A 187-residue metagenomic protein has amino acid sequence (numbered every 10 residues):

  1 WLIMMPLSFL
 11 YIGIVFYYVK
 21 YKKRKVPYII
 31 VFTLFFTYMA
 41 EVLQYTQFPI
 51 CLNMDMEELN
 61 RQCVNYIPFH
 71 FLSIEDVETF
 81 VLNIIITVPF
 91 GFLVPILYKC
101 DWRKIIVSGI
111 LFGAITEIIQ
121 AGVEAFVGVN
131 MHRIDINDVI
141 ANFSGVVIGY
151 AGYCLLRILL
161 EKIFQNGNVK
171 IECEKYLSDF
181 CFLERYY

Functional and structural regions predicted by a protein language model:
W1-H132, V147-Y187: Bulky hydrophobic segments
R133-S144: Individual transmembrane alpha-helices with interfacial aromatic-anchor signatures
